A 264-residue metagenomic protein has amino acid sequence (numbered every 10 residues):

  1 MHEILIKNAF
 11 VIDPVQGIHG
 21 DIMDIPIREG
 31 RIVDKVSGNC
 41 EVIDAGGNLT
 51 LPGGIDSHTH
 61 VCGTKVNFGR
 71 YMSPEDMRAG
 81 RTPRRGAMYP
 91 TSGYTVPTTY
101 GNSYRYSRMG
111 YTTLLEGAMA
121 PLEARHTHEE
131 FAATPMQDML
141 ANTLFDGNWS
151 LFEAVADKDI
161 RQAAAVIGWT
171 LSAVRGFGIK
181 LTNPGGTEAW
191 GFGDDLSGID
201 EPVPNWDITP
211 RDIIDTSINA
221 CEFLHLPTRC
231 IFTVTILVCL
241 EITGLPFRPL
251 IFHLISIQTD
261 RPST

Functional and structural regions predicted by a protein language model:
M1-C40, D44-N48: N-terminal metal-binding scaffold of metallo-dependent hydrolase/deaminase domains
A9, I25, G30, G47 (+5 more regions): Divalent metal-coordination and catalytic microenvironments
A45-E130: Metal-associated gating/positioning segment near the N- to mid-region
G53-S57, L114-E116, M139-L144, F177-L181 (+2 more regions): Hydrophobic faces of well-ordered beta-strands that scaffold small-molecule active sites in alpha/beta enzyme cores
G80-T98, T143-A164: Active-site mouth loops of central-metabolism enzymes
R105-S107, T134-N148, G168-R175: Catalytic or ion-translocation cores adjacent to nucleophile or general acid/base/metal-coordination motifs in diverse
T112-T113, A118-E123, D146, G186 (+1 more regions): Gly/Ser/Thr-rich loops at beta-strand to alpha-helix junctions that form or flank small-molecule/cofactor-binding
H126, K158-T264: Histidine/acidic residue-rich metal-binding segments in metalloenzymes
